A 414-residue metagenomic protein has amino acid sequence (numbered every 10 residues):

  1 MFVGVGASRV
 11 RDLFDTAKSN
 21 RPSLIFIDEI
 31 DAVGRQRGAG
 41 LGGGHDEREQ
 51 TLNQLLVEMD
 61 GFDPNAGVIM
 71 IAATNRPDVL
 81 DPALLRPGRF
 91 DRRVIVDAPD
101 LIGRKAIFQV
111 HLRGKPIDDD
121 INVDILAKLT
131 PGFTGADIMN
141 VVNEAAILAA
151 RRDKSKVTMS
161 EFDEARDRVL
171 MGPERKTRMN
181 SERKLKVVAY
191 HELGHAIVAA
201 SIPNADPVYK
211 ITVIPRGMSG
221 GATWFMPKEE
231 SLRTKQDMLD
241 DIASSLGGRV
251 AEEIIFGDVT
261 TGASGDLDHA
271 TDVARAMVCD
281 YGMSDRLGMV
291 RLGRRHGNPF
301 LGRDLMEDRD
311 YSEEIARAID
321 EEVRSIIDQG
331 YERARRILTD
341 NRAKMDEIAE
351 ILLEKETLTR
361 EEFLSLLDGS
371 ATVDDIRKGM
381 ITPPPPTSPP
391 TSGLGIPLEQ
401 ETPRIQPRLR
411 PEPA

Functional and structural regions predicted by a protein language model:
M1-A127, F133, A145: Walker A/P-loop NTP-binding motif of AAA+ ATPase domains
F2, G6-R9, E47, T51 (+8 more regions): Conserved acidic
D15, N53, I71, I102 (+7 more regions): A broad detector of short, well-ordered amphipathic alpha-helices that serve as recognition/interaction surfaces
L24, D63-I69, P82-A83, V96-D163 (+4 more regions): Conserved C-terminal "switch" segment of AAA+ ATPases
R48, L52, D81, F108 (+9 more regions): Alpha-helical structural signal
F62, G114-K115, L129, V169 (+4 more regions): Histidine kinase transmitter module recognition
T177-V187: Short pre-active-site segment immediately N-terminal to the catalytic Zn-binding motif
L185-Y190, A196-A414: Soluble catalytic regions of large protease machineries
